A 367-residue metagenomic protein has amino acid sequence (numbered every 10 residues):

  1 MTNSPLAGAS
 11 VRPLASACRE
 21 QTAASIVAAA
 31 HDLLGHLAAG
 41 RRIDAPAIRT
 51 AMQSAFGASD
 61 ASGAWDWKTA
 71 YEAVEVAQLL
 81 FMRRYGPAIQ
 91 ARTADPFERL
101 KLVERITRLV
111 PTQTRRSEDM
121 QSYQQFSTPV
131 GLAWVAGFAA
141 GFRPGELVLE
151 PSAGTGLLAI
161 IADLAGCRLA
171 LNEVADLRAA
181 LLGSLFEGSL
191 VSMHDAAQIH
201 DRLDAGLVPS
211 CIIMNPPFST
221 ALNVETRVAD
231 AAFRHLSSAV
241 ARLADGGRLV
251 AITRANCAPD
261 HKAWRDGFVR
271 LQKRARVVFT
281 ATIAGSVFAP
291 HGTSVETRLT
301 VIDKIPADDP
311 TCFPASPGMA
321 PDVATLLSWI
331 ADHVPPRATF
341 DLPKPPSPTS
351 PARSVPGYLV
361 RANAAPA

Functional and structural regions predicted by a protein language model:
M1-E20, L342-A367: Glycine- and charge-rich intrinsically disordered segments
R12-G183: Class I S-adenosyl-L-methionine
P111-Q121, F126, A136, I161 (+5 more regions): Nucleic-acid-interacting cores, centered on viral/eukaryotic replication and modification enzymes
A133-L164, L171-N172, H194-T226, S238-L243 (+2 more regions): Conserved proline-anchored active-site loop of SAM-dependent methyltransferases that bridges a beta-strand
A136, T226-V301: Conserved Class I SAM-dependent methyltransferase catalytic core
A165, L185-E187, K273: Short, structured coil segments at secondary-structure junctions
L169, L190-V191: Hydrophobic/aromatic anchor residues within beta-strands of the central parallel beta-sheet of Rossmann-like
V287-L359: Flexible, glycine-/basic-rich loop-and-beta segments that form/coincide with the SAM-dependent methyltransferase
